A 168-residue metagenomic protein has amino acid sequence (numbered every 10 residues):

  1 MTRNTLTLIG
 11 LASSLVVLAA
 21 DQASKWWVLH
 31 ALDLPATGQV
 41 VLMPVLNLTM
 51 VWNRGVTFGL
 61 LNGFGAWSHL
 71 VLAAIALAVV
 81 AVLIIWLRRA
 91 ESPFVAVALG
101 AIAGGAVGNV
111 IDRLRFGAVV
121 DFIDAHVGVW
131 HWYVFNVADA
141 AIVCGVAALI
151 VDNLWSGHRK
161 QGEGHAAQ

Functional and structural regions predicted by a protein language model:
M1-Q168: Alpha-helical transmembrane bundles and membrane-interface segments of multipass inner-membrane proteins
